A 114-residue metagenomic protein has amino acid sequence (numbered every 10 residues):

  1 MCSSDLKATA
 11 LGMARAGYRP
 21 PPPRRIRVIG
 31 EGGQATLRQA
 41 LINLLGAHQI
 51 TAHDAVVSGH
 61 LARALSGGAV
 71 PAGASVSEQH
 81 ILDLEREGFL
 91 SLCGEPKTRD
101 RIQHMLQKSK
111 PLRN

Functional and structural regions predicted by a protein language model:
S4-N114: Intrinsically disordered, low-complexity segments enriched in small/flexible residues
